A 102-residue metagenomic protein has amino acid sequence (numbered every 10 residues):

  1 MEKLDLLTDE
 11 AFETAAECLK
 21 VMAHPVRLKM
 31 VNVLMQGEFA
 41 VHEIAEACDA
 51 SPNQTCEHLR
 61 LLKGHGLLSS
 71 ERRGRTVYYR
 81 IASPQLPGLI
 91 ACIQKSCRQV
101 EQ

Functional and structural regions predicted by a protein language model:
M1-T14, L86-Q102: Amphipathic alpha-helical dimerization/coiled-coil segments that flank or bridge DNA-binding/regulatory modules
E10-S51, R73, V77-Q85: N-terminal helix-turn-helix DNA-binding core of bacterial DNA-binding proteins
N32, E57-H58: Base-recognition residues in the alpha-helical recognition helix of bacterial helix-turn-helix
E46, E57, K63-G64: Alpha-helical residues within the helix-turn-helix
Q54: Residues in the helix-turn-helix
